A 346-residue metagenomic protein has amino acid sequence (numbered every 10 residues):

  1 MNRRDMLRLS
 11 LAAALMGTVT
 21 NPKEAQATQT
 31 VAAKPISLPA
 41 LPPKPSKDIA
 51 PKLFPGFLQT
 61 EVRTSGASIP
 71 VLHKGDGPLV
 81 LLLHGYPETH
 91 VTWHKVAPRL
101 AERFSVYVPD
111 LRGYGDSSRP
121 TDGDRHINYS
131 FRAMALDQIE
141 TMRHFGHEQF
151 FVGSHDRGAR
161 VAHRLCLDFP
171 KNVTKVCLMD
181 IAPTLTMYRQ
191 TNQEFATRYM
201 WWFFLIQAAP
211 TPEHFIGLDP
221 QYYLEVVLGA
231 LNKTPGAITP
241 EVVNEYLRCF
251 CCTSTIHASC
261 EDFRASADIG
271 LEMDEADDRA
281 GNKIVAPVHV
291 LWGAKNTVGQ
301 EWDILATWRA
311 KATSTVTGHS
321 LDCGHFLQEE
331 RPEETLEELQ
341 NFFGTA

Functional and structural regions predicted by a protein language model:
M1-L7, R112: Twin-arginine (Tat) signal peptide motif
D5-A27: N-terminal export signals
T30-T60, G66-V71, D76-L79, Y107 (+4 more regions): Flexible "cap/lid" subdomain of the alpha/beta-hydrolase fold that forms the substrate-access gate
G77, G85-E88: Active-site glycine-rich loops that stabilize anionic/oxyanionic intermediates across multiple enzyme folds
P87-K95, V106: Serine-hydrolase catalytic-loop signature spanning alpha/beta hydrolases and amidase-signature enzymes
A101-L111: Active-site machinery of serine-nucleophile hydrolases
G324-P332: Catalytic histidine-centered segment of alpha/beta-hydrolase-like enzymes
